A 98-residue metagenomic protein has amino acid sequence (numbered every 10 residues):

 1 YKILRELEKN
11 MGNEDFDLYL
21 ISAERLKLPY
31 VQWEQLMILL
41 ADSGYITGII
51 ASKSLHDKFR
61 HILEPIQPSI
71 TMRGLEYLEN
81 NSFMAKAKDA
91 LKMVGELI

Functional and structural regions predicted by a protein language model:
Y1-R25: Short amphipathic alpha-helical interface segments
L4-M11, L40, G44, L78-N81: Generic structural signal for hydrophobic core residues of well-folded globular domains
N13-D15, Y30, M84-K88: Alpha-helix N-cap/helix-initiation sites
D15-L20, E34-L39, D57-K58, P65 (+1 more regions): A composition-biased, non-transmembrane "mature-region" signal
L26-I50, E64-P65: Short amphipathic alpha-helical interaction segments
L55-M93: Short, amphipathic alpha-helical interaction segments positioned at domain boundaries
